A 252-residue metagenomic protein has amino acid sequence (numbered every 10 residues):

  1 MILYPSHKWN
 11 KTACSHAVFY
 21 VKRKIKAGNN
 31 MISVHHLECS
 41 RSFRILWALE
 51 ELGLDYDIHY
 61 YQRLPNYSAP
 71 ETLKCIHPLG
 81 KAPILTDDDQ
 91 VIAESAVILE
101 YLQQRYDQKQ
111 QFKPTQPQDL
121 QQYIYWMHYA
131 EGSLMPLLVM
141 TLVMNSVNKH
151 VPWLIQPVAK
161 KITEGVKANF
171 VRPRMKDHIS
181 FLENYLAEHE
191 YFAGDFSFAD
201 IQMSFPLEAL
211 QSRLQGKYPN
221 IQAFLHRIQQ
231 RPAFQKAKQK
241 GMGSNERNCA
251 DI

Functional and structural regions predicted by a protein language model:
Y4, F19-Y20: Aromatic (phenylalanine/tyrosine) cluster motif
Y20, K24-K161: GST-like domain detector, emphasizing the conserved glutathione-binding G-site in the N-terminal thioredoxin-like
K109-T115, P136-L138, E190-D195, Q235-K240: Short, hydrophobic secondary-structure boundary micro-motifs
A130-R227: GST-like fold's C-terminal all-alpha helical module
F234-I252: Terminal-tail/helix-coil boundary detector
